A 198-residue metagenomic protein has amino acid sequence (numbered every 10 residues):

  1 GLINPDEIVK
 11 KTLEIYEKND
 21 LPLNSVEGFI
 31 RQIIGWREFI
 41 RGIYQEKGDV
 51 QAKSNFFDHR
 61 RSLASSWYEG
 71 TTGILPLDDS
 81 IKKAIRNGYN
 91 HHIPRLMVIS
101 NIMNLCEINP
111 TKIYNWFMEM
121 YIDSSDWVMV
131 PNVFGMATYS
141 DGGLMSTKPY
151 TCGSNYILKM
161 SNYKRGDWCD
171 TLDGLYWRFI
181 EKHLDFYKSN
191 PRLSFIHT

Functional and structural regions predicted by a protein language model:
L2-T198: C-terminal catalytic domain of photolyase/cryptochrome flavoproteins, centering on the FAD-binding pocket
